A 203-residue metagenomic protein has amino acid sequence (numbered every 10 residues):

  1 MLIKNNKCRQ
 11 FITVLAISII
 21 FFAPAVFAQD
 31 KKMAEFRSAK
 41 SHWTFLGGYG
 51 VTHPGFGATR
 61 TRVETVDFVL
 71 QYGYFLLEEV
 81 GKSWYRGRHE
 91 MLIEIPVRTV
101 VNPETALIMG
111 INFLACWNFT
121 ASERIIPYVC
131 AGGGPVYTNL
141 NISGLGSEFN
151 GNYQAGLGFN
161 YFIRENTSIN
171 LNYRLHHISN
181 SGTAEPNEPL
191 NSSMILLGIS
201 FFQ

Functional and structural regions predicted by a protein language model:
M1-R37: Cleavable N-terminal export/targeting peptides
A28-S41, L77-H89, P103-T105, T120-I126 (+1 more regions): Short loop/turn motifs that connect adjacent beta-strands in outer-membrane beta-barrel proteins
A39-S41, R62-F68, T105-I111, I125 (+2 more regions): Residues that define the transmembrane beta-barrel architecture of outer-membrane proteins
S41-V51, M91-V97, V129-P135, L171-L175: Transmembrane beta-barrel strands of outer-membrane/channel proteins
G50-F56, E79, P96-N102, P135-I142 (+1 more regions): Sequence/structural signature of outer-membrane beta-barrel proteins
G57-V63, T99-L107, A121, I142-E148 (+1 more regions): Solvent-exposed loop/turn segments connecting transmembrane beta-strands in outer-membrane beta-barrel proteins
F68-Y72, L190-Q203: Outer-membrane beta-barrel "beta-signal"
Y74-L76, W117-F119, F159-Y161, I199-F201: Residue-level signature of outer-membrane beta-barrel architecture
